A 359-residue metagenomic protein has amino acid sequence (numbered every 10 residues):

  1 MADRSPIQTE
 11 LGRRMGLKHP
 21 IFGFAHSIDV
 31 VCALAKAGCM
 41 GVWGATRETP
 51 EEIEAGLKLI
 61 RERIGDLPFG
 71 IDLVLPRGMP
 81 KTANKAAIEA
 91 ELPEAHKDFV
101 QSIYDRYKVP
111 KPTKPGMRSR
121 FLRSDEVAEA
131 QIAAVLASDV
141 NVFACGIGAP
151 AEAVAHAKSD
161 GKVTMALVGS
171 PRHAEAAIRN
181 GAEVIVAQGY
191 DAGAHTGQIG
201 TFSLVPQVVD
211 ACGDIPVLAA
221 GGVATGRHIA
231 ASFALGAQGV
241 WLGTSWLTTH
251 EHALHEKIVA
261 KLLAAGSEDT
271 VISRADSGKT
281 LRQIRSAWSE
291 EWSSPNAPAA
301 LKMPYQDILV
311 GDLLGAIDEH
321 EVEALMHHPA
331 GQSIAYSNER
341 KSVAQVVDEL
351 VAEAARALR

Functional and structural regions predicted by a protein language model:
A2-C212: Active-site entrance/lid segments in N-terminal catalytic domains of soluble metabolic enzymes
P93-F99, Q198-L218, A224-R359: Conserved active-site-proximal phosphate/metal-binding subdomains
